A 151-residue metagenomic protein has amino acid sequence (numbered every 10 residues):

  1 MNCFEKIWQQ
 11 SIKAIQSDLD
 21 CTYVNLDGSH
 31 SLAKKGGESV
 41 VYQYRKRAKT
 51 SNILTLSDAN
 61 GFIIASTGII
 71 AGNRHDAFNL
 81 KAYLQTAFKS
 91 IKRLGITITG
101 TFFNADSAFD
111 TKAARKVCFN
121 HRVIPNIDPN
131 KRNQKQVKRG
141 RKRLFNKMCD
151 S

Functional and structural regions predicted by a protein language model:
M1-S151: Short alpha-helical elements
